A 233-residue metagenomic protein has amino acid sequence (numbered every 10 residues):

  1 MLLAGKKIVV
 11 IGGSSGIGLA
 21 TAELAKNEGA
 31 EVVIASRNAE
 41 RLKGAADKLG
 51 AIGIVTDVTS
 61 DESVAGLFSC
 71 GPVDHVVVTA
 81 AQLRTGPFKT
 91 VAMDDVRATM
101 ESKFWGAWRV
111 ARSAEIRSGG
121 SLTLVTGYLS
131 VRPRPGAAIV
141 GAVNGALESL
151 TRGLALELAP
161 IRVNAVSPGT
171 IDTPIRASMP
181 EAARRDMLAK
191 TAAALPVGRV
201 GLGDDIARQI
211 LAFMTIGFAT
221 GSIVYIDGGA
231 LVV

Functional and structural regions predicted by a protein language model:
S14, A22: N-terminal Rossmann NAD(P)H-binding glycine-rich loop of SDR-like oxidoreductase domains
V77-G86, G228-G229: Conserved NAD(P)H cofactor-binding loop of Rossmann-fold oxidoreductase domains
P87-F88, D95-R97, M187, T191: Substrate-binding pocket helix/loop in short-chain dehydrogenase/reductase
V96-M100, W108-R109, G119-A159, T170-I171: Catalytic loop of short-chain dehydrogenase/reductase
E148, E157-D172, A219-I226: Conserved Rossmann-fold SDR core element
I171-A194: A glycine/serine/threonine-rich, flexible loop-to-helix segment that serves as the NAD(P) cofactor-binding "lid"
R199-I226, L231: C-terminal substrate-recognition "lid" of short-chain dehydrogenase/reductases
